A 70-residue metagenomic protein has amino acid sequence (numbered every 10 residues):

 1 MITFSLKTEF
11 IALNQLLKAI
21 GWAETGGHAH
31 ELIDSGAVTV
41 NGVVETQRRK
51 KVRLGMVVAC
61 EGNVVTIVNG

Functional and structural regions predicted by a protein language model:
M1-I11: A detector for short, charged/polar N-terminal pre-domain segments
I2-T3, V57-G70: A positively charged, amphipathic N-terminal helix/segment that binds anionic biomolecules
T8, T25, T66: Ser/Thr-centric signal marking residues that sit in or immediately flank functional binding/regulatory motifs
I11-L54: A basic, amphipathic helix-loop patch mediating RNA/tRNA/ribosome contacts
